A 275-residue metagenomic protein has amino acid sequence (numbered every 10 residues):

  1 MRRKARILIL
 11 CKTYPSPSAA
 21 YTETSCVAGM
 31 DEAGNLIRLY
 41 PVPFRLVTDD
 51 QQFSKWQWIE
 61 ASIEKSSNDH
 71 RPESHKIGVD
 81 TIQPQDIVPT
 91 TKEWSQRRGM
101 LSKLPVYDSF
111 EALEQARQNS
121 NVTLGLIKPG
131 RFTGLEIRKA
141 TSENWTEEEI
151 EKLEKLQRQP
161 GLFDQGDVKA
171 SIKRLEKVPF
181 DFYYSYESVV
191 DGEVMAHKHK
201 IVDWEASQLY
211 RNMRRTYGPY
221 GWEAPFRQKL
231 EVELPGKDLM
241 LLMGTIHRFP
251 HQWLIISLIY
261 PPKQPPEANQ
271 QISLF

Functional and structural regions predicted by a protein language model:
M1-S67: N-terminal ordered "arm"
R2, P89-F275: Nucleic-acid-binding small beta-barrel platforms of the OB/S1 family and closely associated recruitment extensions
S25, Q57, E73, K237-L239: Structural beta-strand/beta-sheet cores of well-ordered domains, especially the beta-sheet scaffolds that support
D49-K55, I63-E64, I77-E93: Compact, glycine/acidic-enriched structural inserts
D50-Q51, S74, P261-P262: Alpha-helix boundary/interfacial micro-motifs
E64-G78, H247-H251: OB-fold single-stranded nucleic acid-binding module
